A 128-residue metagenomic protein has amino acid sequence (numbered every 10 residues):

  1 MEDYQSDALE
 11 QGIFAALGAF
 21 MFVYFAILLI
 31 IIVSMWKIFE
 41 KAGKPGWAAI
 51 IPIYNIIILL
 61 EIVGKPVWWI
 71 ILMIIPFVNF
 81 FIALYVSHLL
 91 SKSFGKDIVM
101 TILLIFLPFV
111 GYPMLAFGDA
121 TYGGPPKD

Functional and structural regions predicted by a protein language model:
E2-A16, V23-I71, I82-D128: Membrane-interface extramembranous regions at the lipid-water interface
V78-N79: Mid-chain, well-packed structural core segment of small domains
